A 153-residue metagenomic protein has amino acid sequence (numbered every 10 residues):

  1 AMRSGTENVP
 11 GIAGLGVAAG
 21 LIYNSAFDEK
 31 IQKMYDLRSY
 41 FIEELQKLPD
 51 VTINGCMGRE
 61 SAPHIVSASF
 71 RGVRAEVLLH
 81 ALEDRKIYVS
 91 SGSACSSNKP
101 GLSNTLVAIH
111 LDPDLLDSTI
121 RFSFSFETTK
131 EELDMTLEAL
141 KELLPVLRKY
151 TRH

Functional and structural regions predicted by a protein language model:
A1-H153: Pyridoxal 5′-phosphate
